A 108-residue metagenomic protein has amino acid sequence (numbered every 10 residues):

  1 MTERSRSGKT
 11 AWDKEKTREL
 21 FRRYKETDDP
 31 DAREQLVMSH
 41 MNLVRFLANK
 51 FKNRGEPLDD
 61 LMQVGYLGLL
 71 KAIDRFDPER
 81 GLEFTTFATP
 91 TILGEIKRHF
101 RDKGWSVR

Functional and structural regions predicted by a protein language model:
M1-S106: Alpha-helical promoter-recognition and RNA polymerase-docking modules of transcription initiation factors, dominated by
